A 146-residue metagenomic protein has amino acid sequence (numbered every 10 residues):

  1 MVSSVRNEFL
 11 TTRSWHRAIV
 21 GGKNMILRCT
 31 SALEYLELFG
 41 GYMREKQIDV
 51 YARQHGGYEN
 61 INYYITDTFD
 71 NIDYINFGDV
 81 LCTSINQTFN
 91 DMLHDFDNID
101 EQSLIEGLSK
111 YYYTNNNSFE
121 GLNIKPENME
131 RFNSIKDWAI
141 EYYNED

Functional and structural regions predicted by a protein language model:
M1-C82, D91, N98-I124: Short gly/ser-rich loop at a beta-strand->alpha-helix junction or flexible surface loop bordering the NTP-binding
F119-D146: Structured mid-to-C-terminal alpha-helical surface segments
